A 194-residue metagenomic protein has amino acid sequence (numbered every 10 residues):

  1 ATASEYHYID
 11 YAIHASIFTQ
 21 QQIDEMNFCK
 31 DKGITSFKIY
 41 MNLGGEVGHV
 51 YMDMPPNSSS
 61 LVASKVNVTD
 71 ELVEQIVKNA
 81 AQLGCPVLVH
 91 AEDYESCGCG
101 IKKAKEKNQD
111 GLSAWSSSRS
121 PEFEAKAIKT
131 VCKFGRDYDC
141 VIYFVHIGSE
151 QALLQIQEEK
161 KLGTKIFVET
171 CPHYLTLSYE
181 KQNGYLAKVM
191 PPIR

Functional and structural regions predicted by a protein language model:
A1-Y6: Metal-associated gating/positioning segment near the N- to mid-region
H14-F18: A metal-dependent hydrolase metal-coordination microenvironment
Q21-I39, L43-R194: Histidine/acidic residue-rich metal-binding segments in metalloenzymes
